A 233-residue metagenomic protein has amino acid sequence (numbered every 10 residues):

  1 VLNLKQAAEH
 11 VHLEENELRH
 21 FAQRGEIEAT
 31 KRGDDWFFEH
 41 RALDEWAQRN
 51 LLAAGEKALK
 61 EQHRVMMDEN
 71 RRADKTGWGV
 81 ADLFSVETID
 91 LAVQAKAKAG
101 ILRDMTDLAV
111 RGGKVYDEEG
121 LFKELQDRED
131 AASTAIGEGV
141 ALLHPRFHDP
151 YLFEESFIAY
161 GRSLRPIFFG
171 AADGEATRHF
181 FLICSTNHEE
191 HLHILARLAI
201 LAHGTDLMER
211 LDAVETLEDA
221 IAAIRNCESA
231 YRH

Functional and structural regions predicted by a protein language model:
V1-H233: Cytosolic covalent-transfer regions centered on His/Cys nucleophiles that carry phosphoryl or persulfide groups
